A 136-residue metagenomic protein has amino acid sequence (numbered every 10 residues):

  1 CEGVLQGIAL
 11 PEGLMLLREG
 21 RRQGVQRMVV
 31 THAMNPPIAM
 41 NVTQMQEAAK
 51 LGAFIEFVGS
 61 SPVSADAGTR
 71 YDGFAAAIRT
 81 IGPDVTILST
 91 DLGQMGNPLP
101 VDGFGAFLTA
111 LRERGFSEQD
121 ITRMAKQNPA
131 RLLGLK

Functional and structural regions predicted by a protein language model:
C1-V29, P37-A53, G68-L88, D102-R114: Histidine/acidic residue-rich metal-binding segments in metalloenzymes
G3, I55, D91, I121 (+1 more regions): Divalent metal-coordination and catalytic microenvironments
G7-P11, M34-P36, G59-S61, L92-Q94: Active-site-proximal loop/turn and secondary-structure-junction residues that shape catalytic pockets, frequently
T31-P36, T122-M124: A generic structural motif
G52-S64: His/Asp/Glu-enriched short active-site or ligand-binding loop at hydrolase and phosphoryl-transfer sites
V58, P83-P100: Short acidic/histidine-rich active-site segments
S64-A67, G96: Catalytic alpha/beta core domains of metabolic enzymes, predominantly
G103-K136: Mid-to-C-terminal alpha-helical segments outside catalytic/metal-binding sites
